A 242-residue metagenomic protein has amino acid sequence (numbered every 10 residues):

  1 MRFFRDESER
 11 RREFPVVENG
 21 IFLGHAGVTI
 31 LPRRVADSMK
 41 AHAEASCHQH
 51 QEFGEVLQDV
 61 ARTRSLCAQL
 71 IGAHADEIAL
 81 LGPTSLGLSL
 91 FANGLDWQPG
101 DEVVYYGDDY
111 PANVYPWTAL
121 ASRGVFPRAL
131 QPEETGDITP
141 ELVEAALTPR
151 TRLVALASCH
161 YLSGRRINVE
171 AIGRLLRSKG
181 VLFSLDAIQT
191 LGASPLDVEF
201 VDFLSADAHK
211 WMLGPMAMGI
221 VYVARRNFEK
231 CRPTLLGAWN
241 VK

Functional and structural regions predicted by a protein language model:
M1-K242: Pyridoxal 5′-phosphate
